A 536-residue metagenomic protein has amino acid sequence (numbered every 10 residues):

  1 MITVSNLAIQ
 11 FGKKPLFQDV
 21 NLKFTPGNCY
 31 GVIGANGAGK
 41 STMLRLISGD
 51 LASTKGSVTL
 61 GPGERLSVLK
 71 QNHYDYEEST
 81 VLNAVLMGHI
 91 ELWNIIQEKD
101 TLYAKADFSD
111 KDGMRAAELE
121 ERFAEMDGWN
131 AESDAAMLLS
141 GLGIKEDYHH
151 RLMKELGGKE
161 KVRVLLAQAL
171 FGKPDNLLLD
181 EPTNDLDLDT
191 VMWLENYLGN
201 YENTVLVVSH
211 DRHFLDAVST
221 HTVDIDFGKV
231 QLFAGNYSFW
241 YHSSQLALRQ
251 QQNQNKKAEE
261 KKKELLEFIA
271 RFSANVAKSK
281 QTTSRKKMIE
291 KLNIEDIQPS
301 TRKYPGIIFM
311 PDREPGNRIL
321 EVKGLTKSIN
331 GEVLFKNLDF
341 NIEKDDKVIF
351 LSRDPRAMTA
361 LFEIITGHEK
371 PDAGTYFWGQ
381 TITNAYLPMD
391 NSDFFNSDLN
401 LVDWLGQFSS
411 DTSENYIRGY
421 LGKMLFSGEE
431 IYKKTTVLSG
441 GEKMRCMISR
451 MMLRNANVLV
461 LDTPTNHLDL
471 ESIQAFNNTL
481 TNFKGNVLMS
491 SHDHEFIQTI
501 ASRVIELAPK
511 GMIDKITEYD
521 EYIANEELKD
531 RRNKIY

Functional and structural regions predicted by a protein language model:
M1-N255, D312-Y536: ABC ATP-binding cassette signature C-motif
Y103, Y241, A270-S273, A277 (+1 more regions): A structural signal for long alpha-helical coiled-coils and helix-turn connectors that form the cytosolic signaling
G113, L186, T283-I294: Extended non-transmembrane interhelical loops and adjacent amphipathic helices of multipass membrane proteins
A136-L142, E267-R271, K287-L292: Short amphipathic coiled-coil heptad-repeat segments
Q251-S273, K278-K287, K303, A524-Y536: ABC ATPase nucleotide-binding domains
A277-Q281, K291-T301, F377: Proline-centered turn/helix-capping motifs that create local helix->coil transitions or kinks
I297-E321: Amphipathic heptad-repeat alpha-helical coiled-coil/stalk segments that mediate oligomerization, filament/stalk
